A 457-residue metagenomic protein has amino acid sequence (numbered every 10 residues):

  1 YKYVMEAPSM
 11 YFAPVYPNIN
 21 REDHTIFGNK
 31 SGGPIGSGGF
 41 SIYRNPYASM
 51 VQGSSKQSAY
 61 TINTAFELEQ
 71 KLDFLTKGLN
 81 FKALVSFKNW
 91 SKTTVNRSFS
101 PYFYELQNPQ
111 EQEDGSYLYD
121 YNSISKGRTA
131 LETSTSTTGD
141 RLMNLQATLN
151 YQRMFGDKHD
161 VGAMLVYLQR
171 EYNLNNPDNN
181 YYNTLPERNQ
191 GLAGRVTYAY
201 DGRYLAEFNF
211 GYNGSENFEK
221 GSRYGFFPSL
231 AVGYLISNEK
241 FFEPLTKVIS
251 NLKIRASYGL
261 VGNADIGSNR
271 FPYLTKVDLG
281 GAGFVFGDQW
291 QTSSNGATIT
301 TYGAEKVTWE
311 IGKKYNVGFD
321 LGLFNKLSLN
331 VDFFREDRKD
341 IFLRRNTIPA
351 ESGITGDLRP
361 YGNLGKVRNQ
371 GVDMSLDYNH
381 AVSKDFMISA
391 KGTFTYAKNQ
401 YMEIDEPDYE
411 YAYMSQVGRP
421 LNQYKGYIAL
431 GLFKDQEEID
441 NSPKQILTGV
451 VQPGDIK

Functional and structural regions predicted by a protein language model:
Y1-S98, L106-I428: Extracellular/periplasmic, surface-exposed regions of secreted and cell-surface proteins
Y47, Q423, L447-T448, Q452-D455: Extracytoplasmic gating/loop element in the C-terminal half of outer-membrane beta-barrel translocons and assembly
N295, N330, E438-L447: Glycine-rich N-terminal loop/short-helix segment of MobA-like nucleotidyltransferase
Y411, P443, Q452-K457: Long C-terminal tail modules that include membrane-anchoring/sorting signals and adjacent low-complexity, intrinsically
Y427-G431, Q436: Intrinsically disordered, low-complexity terminal/linker regions enriched in Pro/Ser/Gly and acidic residues
D435-E438, P453: Alpha-helix N-cap recognition
